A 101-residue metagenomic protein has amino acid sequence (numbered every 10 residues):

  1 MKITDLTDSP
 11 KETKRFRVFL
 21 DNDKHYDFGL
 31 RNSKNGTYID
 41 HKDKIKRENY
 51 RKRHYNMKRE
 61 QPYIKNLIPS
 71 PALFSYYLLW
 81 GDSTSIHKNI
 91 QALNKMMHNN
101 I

Functional and structural regions predicted by a protein language model:
M1-I101: Arg/Lys-rich, low-complexity, intrinsically disordered basic segments
